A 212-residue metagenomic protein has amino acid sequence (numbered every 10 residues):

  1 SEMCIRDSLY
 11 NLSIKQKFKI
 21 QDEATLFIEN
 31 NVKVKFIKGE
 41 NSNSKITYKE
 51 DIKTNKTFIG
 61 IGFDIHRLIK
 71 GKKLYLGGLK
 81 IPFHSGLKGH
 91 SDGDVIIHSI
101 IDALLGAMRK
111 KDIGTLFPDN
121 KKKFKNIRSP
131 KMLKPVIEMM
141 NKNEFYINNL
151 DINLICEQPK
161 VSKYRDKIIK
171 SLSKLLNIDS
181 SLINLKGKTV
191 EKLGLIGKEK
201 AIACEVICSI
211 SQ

Functional and structural regions predicted by a protein language model:
M3-I5: Short, small-residue-biased leader/transition segments that mark boundaries at the very start of proteins
S13-D22: Donor nucleotide-sugar recognition loop
A24-G39: Catalytic donor-sugar/metal-binding loop of nucleotide-sugar-dependent glycosyltransferases
F36, E40, K49-K56: Internal nucleotide-binding/catalytic subdomain
T54-D166, L176: RNase III-family endoribonuclease catalytic core
D179-L182: Short acidic capping loops at alpha-helix termini that bridge into adjacent secondary structure
L185-T189: Pyridoxal 5′-phosphate
I196-Q212: C-terminal edge-of-domain segments
